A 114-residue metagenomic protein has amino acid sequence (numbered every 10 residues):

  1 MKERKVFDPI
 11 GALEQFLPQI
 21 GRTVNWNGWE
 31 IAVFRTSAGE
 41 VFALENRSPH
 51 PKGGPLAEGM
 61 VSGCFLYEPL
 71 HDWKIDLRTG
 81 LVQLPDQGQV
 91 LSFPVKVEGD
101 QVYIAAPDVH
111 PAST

Functional and structural regions predicted by a protein language model:
M1-G63, L77, L91-T114: N-terminal pre-ligand scaffold of iron-sulfur
S48, E68-H71: Short cysteine clusters
S62-P69, V82-L91: Short cysteine/histidine-rich metal-coordination sites, predominantly Zn2+-binding motifs
K74: Short helix-to-coil "ATP-lid" hinge immediately C-terminal to the conserved N-box Asn in the Bergerat
